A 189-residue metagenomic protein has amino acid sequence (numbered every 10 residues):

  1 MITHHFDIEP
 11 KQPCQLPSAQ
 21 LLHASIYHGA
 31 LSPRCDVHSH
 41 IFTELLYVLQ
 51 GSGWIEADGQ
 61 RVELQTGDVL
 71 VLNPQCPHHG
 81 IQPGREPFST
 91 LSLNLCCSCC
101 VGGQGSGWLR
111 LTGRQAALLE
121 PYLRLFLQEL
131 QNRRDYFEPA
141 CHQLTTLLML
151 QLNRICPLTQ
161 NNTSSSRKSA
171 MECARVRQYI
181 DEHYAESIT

Functional and structural regions predicted by a protein language model:
M1-E63, C76, G84, C100-G102 (+1 more regions): Generic protein-terminus/edge-of-domain signal
E44-Y47, L118-Y122, L144, L148-Q151: Amphipathic, well-ordered alpha-helical segments in soluble domains
L64-H78: Conserved metal-binding segment of the jelly-roll/cupin
G67, V71, I180, T189: Append "Primarily bacterial transcriptional regulators
V69, F88-T90, H183: Structural motif
Q75-C99: Ligand-binding loop in jelly-roll beta-barrel domains
S106-A117, L130-C141, L150-S187: Short, Lys/Arg-enriched, Trp-marked, Pro/Gly-tolerant hinge/linker segments that flank
